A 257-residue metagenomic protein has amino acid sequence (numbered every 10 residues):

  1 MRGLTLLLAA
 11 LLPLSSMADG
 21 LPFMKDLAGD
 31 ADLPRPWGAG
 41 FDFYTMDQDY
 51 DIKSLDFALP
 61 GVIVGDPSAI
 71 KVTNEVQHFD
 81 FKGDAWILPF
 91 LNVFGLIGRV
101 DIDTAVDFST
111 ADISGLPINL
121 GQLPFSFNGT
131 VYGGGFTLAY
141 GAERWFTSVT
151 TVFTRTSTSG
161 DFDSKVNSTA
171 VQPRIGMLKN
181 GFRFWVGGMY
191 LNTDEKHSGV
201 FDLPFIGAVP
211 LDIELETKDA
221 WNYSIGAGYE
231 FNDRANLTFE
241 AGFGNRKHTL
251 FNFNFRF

Functional and structural regions predicted by a protein language model:
A18-D80, D84-A85, G95: Short glycine/proline- and aromatic-enriched beta-strand/turn motifs that initiate or cap beta-hairpins
D26, V64-A69, P117-P124, S157-F162 (+2 more regions): Extracellular loop and loop/strand-boundary signature of outer-membrane beta-barrel proteins
R35, E75-F79, S126-Y132, D163-V171 (+2 more regions): Residues that define the transmembrane beta-barrel architecture of outer-membrane proteins
F41, F81-P89, G95, G134-Y140 (+4 more regions): Residues on the lipid-exposed face of transmembrane beta-strands in outer-membrane beta-barrel proteins
F43-D49, I97-D103, Y140-R144, T151-S157 (+4 more regions): Transmembrane beta-strands of outer-membrane beta-barrel pores
D51-A58, T104-D112, S159-K165, K196-L203 (+1 more regions): Outer-membrane beta-barrel translocator domains and adjoining extracellular loop/strand segments of Gram-negative
L91-V93, E143-T147, G181-F184, D233-L237: Repeated loop/turn-to-beta-strand initiation elements of outer-membrane beta-barrel proteins
R183-F257: Outer membrane beta-barrel transmembrane domains
